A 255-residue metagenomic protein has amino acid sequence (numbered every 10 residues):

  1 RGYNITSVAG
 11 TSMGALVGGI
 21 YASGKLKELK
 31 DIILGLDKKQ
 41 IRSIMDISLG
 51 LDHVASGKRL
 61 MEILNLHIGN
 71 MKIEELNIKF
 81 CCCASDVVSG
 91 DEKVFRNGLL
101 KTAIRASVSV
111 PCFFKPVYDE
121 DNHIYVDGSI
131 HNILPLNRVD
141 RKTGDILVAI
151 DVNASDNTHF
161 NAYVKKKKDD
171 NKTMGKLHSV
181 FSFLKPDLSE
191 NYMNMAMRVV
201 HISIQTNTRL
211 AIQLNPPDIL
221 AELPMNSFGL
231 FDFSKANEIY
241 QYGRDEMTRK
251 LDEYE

Functional and structural regions predicted by a protein language model:
R1-T11, G19-E255: Patatin-like phospholipase
